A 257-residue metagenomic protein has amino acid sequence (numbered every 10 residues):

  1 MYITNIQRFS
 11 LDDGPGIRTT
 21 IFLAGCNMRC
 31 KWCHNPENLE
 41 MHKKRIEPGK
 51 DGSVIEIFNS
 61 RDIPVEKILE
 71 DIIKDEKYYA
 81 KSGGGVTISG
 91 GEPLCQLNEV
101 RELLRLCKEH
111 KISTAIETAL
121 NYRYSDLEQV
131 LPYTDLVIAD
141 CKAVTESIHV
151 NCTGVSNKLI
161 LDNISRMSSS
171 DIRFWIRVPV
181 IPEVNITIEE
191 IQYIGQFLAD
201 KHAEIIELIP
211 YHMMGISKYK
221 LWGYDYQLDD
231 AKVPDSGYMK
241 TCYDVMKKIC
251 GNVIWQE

Functional and structural regions predicted by a protein language model:
M1-I63, K74-S82: N-terminal [4Fe-4S]-dependent radical SAM core
Y2-P15, V180-E257: Auxiliary Fe-S-binding modules of radical SAM enzymes
I17-T19, M28, I88, P93-L94 (+3 more regions): Short, flexible micro-motifs
R29, E47, L94-N98, Y133 (+3 more regions): Alpha-helix boundary/capping detector
L39, V54-F58, V150-S156, G223-A231: Short glycine-enriched, charge-decorated loop/helix-capping segments at active-site entrances that position
L69, I73-M214: Conserved AdoMet/S-adenosylmethionine-binding subsite of the radical SAM
